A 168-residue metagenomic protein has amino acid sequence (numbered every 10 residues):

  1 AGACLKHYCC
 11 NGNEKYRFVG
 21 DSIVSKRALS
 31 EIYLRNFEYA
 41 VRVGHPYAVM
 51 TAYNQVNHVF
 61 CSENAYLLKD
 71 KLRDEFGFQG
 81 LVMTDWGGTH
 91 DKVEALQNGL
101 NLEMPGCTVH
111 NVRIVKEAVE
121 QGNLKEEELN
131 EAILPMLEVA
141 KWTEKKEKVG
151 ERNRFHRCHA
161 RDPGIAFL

Functional and structural regions predicted by a protein language model:
A1-L168: Glycoside hydrolase catalytic-domain context in secreted enzymes
